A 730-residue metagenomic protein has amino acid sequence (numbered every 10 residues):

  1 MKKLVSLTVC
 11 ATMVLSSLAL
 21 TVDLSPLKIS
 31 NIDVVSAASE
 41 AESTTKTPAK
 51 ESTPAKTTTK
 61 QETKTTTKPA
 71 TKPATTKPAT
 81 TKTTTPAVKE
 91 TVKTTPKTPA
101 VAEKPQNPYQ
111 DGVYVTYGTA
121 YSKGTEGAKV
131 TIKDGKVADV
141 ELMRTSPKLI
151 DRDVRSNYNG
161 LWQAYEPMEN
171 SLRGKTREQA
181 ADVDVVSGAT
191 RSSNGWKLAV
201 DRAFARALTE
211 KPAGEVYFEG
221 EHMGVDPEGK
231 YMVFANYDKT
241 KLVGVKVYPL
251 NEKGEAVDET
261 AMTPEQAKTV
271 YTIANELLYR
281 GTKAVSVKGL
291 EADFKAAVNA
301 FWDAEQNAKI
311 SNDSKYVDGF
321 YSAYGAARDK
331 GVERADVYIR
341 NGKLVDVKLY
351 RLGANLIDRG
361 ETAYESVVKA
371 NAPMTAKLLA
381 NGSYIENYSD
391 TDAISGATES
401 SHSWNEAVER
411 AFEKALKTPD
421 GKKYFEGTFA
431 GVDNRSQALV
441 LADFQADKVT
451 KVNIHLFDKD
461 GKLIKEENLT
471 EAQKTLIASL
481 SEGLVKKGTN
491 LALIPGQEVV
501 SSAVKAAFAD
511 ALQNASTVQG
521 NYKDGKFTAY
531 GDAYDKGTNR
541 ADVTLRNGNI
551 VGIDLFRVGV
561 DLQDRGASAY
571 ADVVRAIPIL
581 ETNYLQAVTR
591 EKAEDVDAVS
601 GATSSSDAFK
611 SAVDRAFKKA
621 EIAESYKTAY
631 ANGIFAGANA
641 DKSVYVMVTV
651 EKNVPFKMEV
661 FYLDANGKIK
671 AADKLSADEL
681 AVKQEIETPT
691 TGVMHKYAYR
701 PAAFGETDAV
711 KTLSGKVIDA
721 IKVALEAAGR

Functional and structural regions predicted by a protein language model:
M1-L4: Positively charged n-region of N-terminal signal peptides that target proteins for export
S6-L15: Hydrophobic helical h-region of N-terminal Sec-dependent signal peptides in bacterial secretory/periplasmic proteins
L15-A41: Sec-dependent signal peptide cleavage junction
S25, V35, E42-T44, T53 (+7 more regions): Intrinsically disordered, low-complexity regions of eukaryotic proteins
S39-P105: Ser/Thr/Gly/Pro-rich low-complexity, disordered linker/stalk segments of secreted and cell-surface proteins
P105-V317, A323-Y424, A430-K523, A529-Y630 (+1 more regions): Active-site- and interface-proximal helix/loop "cap" or "latch" segments in soluble metabolic and energy-transducing
